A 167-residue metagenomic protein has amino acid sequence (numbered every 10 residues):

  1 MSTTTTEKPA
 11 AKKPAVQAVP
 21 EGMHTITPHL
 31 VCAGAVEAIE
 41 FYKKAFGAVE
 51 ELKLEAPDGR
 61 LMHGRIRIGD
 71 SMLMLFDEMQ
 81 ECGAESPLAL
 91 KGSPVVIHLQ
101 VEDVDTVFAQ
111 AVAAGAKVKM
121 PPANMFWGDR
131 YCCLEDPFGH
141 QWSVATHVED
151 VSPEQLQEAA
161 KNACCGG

Functional and structural regions predicted by a protein language model:
S2-H29, I39-E40, F46-E135, A145-G167: Vicinal oxygen chelate
C32-V36: Short acidic-aromatic low-complexity motifs
F138: C-terminal catalytic core of tyrosine-transesterase DNA break-rejoin enzymes
